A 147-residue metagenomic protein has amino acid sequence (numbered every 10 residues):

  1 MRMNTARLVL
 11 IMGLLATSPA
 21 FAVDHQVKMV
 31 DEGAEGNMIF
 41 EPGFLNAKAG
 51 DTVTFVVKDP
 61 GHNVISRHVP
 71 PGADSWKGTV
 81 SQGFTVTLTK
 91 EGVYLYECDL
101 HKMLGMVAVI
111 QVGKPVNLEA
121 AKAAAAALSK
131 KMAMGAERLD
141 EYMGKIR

Functional and structural regions predicted by a protein language model:
M1-V9: Bacterial N-terminal signal peptides that target proteins for export
T17-S18: N-terminal signal peptide c-region/cleavage motif recognized by signal peptidases
F21-R147: Extracytoplasmic copper-binding redox domains, predominantly the cupredoxin/blue-copper superfamily
